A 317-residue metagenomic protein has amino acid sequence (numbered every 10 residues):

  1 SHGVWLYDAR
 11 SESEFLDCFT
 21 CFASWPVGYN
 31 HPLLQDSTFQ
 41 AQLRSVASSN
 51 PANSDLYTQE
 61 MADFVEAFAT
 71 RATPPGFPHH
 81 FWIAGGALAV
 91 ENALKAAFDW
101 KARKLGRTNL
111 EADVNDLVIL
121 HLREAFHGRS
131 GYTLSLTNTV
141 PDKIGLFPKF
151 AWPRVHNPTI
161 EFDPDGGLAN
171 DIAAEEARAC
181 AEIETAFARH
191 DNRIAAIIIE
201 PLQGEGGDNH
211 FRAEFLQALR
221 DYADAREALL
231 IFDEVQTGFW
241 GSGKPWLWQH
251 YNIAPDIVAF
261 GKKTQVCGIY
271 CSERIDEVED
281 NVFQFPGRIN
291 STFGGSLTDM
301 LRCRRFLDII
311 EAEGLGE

Functional and structural regions predicted by a protein language model:
S1-E317: Conserved N-terminal phosphate-binding loop of PLP-dependent enzymes in the Aspartate aminotransferase
